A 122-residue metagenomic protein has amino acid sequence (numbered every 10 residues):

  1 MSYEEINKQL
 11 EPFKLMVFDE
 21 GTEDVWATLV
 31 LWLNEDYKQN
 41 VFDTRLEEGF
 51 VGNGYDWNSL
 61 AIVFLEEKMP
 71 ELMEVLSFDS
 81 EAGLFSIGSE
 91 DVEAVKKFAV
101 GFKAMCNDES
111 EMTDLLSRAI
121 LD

Functional and structural regions predicted by a protein language model:
M1-K97, A104-D122: Structured alpha/beta or helical-core interaction and ligand-binding surfaces enriched in interleaved
